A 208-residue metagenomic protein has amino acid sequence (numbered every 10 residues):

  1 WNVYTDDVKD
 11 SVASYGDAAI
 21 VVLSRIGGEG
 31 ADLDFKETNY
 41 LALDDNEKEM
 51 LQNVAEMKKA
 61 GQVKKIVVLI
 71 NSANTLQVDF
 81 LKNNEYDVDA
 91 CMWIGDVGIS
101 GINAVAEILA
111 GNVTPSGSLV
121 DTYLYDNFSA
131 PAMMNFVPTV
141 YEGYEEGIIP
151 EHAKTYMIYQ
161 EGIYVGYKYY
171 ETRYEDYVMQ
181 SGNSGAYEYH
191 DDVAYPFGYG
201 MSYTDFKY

Functional and structural regions predicted by a protein language model:
W1-K207: C-terminal non-catalytic regions of proteins with extracellular/luminal or membrane-system context
